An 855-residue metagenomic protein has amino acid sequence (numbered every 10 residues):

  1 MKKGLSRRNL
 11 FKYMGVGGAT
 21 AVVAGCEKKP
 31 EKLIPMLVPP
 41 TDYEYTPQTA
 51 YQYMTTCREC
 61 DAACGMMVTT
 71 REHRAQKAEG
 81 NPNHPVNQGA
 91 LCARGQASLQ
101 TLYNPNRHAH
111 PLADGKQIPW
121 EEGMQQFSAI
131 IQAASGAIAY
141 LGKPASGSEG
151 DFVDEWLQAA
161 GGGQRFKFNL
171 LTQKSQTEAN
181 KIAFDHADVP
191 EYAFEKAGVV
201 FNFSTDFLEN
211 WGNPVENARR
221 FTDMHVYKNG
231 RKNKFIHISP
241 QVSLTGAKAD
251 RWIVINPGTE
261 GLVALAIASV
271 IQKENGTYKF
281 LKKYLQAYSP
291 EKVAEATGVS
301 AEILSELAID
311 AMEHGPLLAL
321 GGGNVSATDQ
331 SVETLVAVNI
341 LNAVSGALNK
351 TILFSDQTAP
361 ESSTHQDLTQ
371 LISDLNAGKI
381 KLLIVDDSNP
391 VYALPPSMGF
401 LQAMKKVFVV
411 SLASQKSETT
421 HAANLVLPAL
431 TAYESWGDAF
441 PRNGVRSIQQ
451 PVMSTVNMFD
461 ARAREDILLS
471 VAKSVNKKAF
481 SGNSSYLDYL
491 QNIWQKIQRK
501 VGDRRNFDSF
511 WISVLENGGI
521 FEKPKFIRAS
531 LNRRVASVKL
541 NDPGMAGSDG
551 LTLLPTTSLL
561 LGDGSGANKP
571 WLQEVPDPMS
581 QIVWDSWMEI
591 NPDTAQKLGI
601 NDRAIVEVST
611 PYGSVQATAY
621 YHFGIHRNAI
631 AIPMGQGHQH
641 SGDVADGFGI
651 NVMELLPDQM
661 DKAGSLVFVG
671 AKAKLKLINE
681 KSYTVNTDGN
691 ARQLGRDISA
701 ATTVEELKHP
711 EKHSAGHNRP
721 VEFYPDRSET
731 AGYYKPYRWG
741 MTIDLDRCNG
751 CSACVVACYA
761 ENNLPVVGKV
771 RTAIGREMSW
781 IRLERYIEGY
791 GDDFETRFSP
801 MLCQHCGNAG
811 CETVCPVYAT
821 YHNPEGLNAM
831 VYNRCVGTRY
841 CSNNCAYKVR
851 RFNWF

Functional and structural regions predicted by a protein language model:
M1-E274, K283, E291, S300-E302 (+7 more regions): N-terminal export/assembly segments and adjacent metallocofactor-ligating motifs of anaerobic energy-metabolism
K2, M67, Y192-V199, N233 (+2 more regions): Domain-level signature for respiratory redox metalloenzymes
